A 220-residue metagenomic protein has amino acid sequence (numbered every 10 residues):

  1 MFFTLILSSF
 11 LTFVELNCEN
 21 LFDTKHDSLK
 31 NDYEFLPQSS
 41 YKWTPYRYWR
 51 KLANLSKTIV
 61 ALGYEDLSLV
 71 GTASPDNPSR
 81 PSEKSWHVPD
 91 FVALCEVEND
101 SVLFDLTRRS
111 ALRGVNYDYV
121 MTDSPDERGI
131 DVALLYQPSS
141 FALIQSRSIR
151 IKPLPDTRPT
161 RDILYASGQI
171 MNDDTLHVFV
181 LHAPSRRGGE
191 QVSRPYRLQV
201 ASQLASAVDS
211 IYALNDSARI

Functional and structural regions predicted by a protein language model:
M1-T4: Classical Sec-dependent N-terminal signal peptides that target proteins to the secretory pathway
I6-L112, V120-S124, I130, A201-S202: N-terminal, active-site-proximal structural segment of metallo-dependent hydrolase catalytic domains
L11, H87-D90, Y117, L176 (+1 more regions): Residue-level recognition of the N-termini of beta-strands and the immediately preceding loop/turn
F22-D23, K152-L154, S185-G188: A short local loop/turn or secondary-structure capping micro-motif enriched for an aromatic residue
K42-R50, D123-D126, I149-L154, V208-A213: Short C-terminal domain-edge/linker segments immediately following a structured domain
E96-H177, A183: Structured beta-strand-rich core segments of catalytic domains in phosphoester-bond hydrolases
L164-I220: Extracytoplasmic, non-cytosolic globular domains
